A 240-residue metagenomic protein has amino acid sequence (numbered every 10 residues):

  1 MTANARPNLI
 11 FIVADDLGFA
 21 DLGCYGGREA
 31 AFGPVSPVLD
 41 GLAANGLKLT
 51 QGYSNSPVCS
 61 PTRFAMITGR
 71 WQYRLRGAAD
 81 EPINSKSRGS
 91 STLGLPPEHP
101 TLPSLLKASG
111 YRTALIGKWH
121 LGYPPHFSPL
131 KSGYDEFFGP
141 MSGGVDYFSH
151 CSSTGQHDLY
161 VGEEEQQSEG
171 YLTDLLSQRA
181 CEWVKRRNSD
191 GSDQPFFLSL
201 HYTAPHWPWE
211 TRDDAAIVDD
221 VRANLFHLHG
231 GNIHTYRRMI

Functional and structural regions predicted by a protein language model:
M1-I240: Formylglycine-dependent sulfatase
